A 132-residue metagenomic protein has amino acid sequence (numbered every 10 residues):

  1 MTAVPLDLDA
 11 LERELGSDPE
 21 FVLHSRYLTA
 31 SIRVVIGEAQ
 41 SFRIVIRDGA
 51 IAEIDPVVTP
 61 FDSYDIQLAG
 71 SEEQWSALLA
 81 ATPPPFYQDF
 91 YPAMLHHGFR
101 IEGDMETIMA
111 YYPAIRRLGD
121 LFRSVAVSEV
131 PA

Functional and structural regions predicted by a protein language model:
M1-A132: Feature captures hydrophobic
